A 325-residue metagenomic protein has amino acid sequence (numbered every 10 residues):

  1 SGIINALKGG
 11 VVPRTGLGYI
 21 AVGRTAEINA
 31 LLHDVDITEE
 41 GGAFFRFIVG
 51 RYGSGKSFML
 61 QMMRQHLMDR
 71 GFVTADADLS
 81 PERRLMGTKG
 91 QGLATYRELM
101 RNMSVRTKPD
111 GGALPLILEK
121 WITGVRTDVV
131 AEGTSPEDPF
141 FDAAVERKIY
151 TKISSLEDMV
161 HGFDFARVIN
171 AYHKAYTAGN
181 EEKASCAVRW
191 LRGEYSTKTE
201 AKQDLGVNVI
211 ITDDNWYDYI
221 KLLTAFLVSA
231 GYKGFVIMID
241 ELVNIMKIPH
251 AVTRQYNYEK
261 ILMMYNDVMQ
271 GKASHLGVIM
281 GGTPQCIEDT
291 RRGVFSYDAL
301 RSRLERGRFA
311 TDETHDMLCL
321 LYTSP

Functional and structural regions predicted by a protein language model:
S1-A43: A short, basic N-terminal segment
F45-R51, V236-E241, G277-T283: Extended hydrophobic secondary-structure segments that form protein cores and membrane-embedded regions
F47, S54, F58, M62-A230: P-loop NTPase nucleotide-binding core
M59-Q61, M86-K89, M246-V252, E288-V294: A short acidic (Asp/Glu
P81-R83, V243-N244, T283-E288: Conserved nucleotide-binding/hydrolysis micro-motifs of P-loop NTPases
L205-A273: Conserved Walker B catalytic segment
G231, T253-R306: Sensor-1/coupling segment of RecA-like P-loop NTPase cores
Y322-P325: Conserved small/polar residues in nucleotide/adenosyl-binding loops
